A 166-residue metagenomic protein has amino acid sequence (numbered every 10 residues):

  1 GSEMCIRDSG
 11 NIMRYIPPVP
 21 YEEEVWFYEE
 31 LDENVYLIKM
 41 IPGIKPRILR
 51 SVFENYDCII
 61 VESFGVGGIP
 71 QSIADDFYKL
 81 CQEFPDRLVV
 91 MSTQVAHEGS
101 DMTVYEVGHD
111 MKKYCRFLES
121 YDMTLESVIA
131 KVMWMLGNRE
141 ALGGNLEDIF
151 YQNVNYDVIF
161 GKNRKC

Functional and structural regions predicted by a protein language model:
S2-G68, N155-C166: Accessory alpha-helical/coil subdomains and C-terminal extensions that flank or cap enzyme catalytic cores
Q71-C166: ATP/nucleoside-binding phosphotransfer catalytic cores, i.e., glycine-rich phosphate-binding loops
